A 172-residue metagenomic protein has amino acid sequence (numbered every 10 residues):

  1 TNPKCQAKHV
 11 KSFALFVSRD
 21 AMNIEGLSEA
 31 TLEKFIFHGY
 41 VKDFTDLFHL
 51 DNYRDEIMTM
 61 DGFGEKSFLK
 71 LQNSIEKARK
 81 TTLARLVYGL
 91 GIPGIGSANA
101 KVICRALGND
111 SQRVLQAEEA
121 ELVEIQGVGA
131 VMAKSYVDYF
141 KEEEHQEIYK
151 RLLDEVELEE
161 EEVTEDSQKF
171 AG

Functional and structural regions predicted by a protein language model:
T1-A171: Accessory alpha-helical DNA-binding modules that contact the DNA backbone or grooves
